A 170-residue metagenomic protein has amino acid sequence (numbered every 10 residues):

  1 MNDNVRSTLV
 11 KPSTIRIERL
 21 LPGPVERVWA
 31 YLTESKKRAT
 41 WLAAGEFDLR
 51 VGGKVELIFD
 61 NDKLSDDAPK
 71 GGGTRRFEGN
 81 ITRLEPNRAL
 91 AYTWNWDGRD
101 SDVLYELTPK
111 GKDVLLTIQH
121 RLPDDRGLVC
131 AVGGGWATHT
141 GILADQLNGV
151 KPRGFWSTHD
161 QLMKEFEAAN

Functional and structural regions predicted by a protein language model:
M1-R50: Hydrophobic ligand-binding cavity/cleft-lining segments
R16, S35-T74, F155-M163: Short beta-edge strand/loop motif at the mouth of beta-sheet-based domains
R19, G45, R76-R83, W94 (+1 more regions): Hydrophobic/aromatic beta-strand elements that line small-molecule binding cavities or substrate pockets in beta-rich
V25-E26, D48-V51, T82-N87, E106-L115: A short, structured loop/turn motif at beta-sheet edges
V28, R38, V55, I81 (+4 more regions): Hydrophobic pocket/interface hotspot
D60-W96: Helix-adjacent hinge/juxtasegments
T93-D145: Beta-strand/loop substructures that line and gate deep hydrophobic ligand-binding cavities in soluble
Q146-N170: Short, highly charged C-terminal tails/helix-capping segments
